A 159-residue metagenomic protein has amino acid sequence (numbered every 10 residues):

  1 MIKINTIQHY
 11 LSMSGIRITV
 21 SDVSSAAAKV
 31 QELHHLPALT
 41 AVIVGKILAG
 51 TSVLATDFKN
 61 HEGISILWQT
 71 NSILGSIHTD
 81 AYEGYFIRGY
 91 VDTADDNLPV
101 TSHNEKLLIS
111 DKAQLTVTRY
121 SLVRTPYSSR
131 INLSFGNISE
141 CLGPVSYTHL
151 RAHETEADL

Functional and structural regions predicted by a protein language model:
I2-A113, V117-Y120: N-terminal functional module of multi-domain proteins
H35-A38, T125-N137: Flexible, glycine/proline-enriched loop segments at strand-loop-helix junctions that form or flank small-ligand binding
T51, L115, I131-L133, H149: Hydrophobic transmembrane signal anchors and adjacent membrane-proximal interface regions, especially in viral
N137-G143: Long, charged interaction segments in nuclear RNA/chromatin-associated proteins
T148-T155: Conserved small/polar residues in nucleotide/adenosyl-binding loops
